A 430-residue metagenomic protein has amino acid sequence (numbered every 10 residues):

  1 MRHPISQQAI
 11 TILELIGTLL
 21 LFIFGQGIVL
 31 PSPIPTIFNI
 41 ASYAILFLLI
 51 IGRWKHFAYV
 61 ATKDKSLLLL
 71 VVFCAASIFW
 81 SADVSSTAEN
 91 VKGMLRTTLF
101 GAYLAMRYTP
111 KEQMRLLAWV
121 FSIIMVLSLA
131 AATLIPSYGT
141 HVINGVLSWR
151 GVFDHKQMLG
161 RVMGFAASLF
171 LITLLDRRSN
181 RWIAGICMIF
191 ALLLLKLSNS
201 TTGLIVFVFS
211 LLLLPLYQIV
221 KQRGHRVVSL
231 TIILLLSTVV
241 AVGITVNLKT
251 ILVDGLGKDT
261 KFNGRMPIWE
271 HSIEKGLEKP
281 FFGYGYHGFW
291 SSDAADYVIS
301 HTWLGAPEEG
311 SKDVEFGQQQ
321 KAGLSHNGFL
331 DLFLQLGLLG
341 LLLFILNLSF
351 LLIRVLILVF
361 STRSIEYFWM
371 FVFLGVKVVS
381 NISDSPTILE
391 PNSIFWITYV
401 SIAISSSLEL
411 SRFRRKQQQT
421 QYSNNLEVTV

Functional and structural regions predicted by a protein language model:
M1-A75, T109-R115, W119, D176-W182 (+2 more regions): Transmembrane signal-anchor hairpin modules in multi-pass inner-membrane enzymes, especially those that act on
G27-N39, V84-K92, D154-Q157, I183-R223 (+3 more regions): Helix-loop-helix junctions and helix-breaking kinks within/between transmembrane helices of multi-pass membrane
L46-F57, C74-L129, A166-I172, V379: Transmembrane alpha-helical segments and their membrane-water interfaces
R115-N144, D154-V220, G375: Alpha-helical transmembrane segments of multi-pass inner-membrane proteins
S122-I123, L216, G224-H225, Q335-V378: Hydrophobic transmembrane alpha-helices and their immediate junctions
A130-P136, P215-T260, I273-E278, Y286: A membrane-periplasm/extracellular boundary helix in multi-pass inner-membrane enzymes that assemble envelope glycans
G257-P267, G285-L336: Long extracytoplasmic/lumenal interhelical loops at the membrane interface of multi-pass membrane proteins
E366, M370-V430: Transmembrane alpha-helices of multi-pass inner-membrane enzymes
